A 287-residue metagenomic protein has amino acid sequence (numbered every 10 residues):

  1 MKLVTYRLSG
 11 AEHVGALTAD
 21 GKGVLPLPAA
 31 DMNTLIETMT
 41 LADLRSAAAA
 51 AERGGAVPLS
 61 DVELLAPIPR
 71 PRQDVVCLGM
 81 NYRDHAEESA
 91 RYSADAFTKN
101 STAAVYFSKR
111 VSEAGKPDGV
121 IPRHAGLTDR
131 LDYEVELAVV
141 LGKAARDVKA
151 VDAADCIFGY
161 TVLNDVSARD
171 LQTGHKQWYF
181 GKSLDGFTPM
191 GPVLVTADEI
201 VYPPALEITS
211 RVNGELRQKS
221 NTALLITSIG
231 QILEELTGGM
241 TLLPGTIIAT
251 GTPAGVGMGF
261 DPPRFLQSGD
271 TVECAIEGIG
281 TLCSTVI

Functional and structural regions predicted by a protein language model:
M1-N100, A104, E273: N-terminal non-catalytic cap/leader segment that marks the start of a structured domain
V4, L65-P67, A94-F97, P122-L131 (+3 more regions): A generic local secondary-structure boundary/capping motif
S9, V57, E63, H85 (+1 more regions): Catalytic-pocket segment enriched in acidic/His residues
A66-I68, D74, K99, D129-L131 (+3 more regions): Residue "hotspots" at secondary-structure boundaries inside conserved domains
A94-G115, Y133, Q267-G278: Structural signature of FAD isoalloxazine-binding scaffolds in flavoprotein oxidoreductases
A96-K109, D152-W178, L184-D185, L225-T227: Flexible glycine-rich active-site/ligand-binding loops centered on an Asp-His dyad
G115-A153, F158, L163-S167: Non-heme Fe(II) oxygenase catalytic core, chiefly the N-lobe of the double-stranded beta-helix
